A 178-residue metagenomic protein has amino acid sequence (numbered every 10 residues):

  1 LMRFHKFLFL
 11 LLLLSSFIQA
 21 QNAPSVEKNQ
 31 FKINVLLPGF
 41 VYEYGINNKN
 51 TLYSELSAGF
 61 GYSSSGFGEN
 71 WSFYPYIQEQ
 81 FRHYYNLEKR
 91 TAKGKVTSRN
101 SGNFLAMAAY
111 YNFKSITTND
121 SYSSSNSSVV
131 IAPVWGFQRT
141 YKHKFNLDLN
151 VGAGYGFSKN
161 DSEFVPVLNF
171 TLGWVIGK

Functional and structural regions predicted by a protein language model:
L1-V26, L172, I176-K178: Bacterial Sec-dependent N-terminal signal peptides
A20-Y76, M107, F113-N119, V175-G177: Short glycine/proline- and aromatic-enriched beta-strand/turn motifs that initiate or cap beta-hairpins
N22-E27, K49, N86-G102, Y141-F145 (+1 more regions): Short loop/turn motifs that connect adjacent beta-strands in outer-membrane beta-barrel proteins
E27-L36, W71-I77, N103, S125-I131 (+1 more regions): Residues that define the transmembrane beta-barrel architecture of outer-membrane proteins
F40, E79, P133-W135, V151 (+1 more regions): Membrane-embedded beta-strands of outer-membrane beta-barrel proteins, especially the hydrophobic/small aromatic
Y44, H83-Y85, F137-R139, Y155-F157 (+1 more regions): Residue-level signature of outer-membrane beta-barrel architecture
S65-E69, G94, T117-Y122, K159-V165: Outer-membrane beta-barrel translocator domains and adjoining extracellular loop/strand segments of Gram-negative
P75-A92, V165-K178: Outer-membrane beta-barrel "beta-signal"
